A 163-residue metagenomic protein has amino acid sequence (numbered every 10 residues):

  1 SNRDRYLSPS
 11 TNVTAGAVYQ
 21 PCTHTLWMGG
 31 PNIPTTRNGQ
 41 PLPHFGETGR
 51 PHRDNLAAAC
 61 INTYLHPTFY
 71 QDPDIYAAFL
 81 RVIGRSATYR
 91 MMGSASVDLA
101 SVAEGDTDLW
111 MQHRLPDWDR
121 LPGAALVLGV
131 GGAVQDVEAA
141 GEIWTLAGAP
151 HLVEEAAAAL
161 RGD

Functional and structural regions predicted by a protein language model:
S1-N12, F45-A58: Short, compositionally biased segments
S1-T36: DPxDG-like acidic metal-binding loop motif
A15, M28, P41-H44, D136: A sequence-level detector of short linear motifs
M28, T35-N38, T63, L109: Short hydrophobic/aromatic-rich beta-strand segments that constitute the beta-sheet cores of beta-sandwich/beta-barrel
P34-R37, P41-P43, L152-E155: Short helix-loop capping/hinge motifs at secondary-structure junctions, enriched in acidic/polar residues
T48-D163: An extended, acidic
